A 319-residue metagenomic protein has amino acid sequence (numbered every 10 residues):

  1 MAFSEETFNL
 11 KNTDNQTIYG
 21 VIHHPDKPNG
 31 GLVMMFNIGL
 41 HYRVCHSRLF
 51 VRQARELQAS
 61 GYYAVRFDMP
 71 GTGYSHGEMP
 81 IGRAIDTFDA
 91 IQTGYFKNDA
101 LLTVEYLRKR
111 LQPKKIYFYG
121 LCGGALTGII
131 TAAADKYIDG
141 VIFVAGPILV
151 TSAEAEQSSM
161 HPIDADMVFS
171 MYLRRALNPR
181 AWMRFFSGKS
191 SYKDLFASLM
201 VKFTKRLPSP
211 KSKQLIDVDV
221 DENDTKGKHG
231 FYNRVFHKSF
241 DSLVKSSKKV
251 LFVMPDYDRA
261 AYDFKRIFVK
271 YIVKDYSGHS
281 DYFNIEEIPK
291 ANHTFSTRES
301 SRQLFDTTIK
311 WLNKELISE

Functional and structural regions predicted by a protein language model:
A2, L10-N12, Y19, Q53 (+1 more regions): Serine-hydrolase catalytic core
K11-T13, Y19-G30: Short beta-strand-to-loop junctions in surface cap/lid or active-site-entrance loops
P25-M69, E78, A260: Short, surface-exposed "cap/lid" segments of acyl-processing enzymes
F67-T87: Glycine-rich "HGGG/HGxG" loop immediately N-terminal to the catalytic nucleophile of the alpha/beta-hydrolase
G82-R110, I130: Alpha/beta-hydrolase active-site loop
L101, R110-C122: Alpha/beta-hydrolase fold nucleophile elbow
A125-K136, V141: Short glycine-enriched nucleophile-adjacent loop and the immediately C-terminal alpha-helix near the catalytic center
I142-A153: Active-site nucleophile loop of the alpha/beta-hydrolase fold
